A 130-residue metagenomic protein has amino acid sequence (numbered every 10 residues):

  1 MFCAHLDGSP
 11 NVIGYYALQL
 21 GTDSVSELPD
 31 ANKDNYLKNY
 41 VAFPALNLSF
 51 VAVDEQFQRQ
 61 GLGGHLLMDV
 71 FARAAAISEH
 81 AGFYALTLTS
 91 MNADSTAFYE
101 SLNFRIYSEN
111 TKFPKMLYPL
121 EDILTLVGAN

Functional and structural regions predicted by a protein language model:
M1-D7: Cytosolic beta-strand hydrophobic patch enriched in CBS
S9-G14: Glycine-rich acetyl-CoA-binding "A-motif" of GNAT/NAT acetyltransferases
Y15-F50: Conserved acyl-donor/pantetheine-binding loop and adjacent beta-alpha core of acyl/acetyltransferases and related
S49-R59: A short, internal acetyl-CoA/4′-phosphopantetheine-binding micro-motif in the GNAT/acyltransferase core
R59-R73, S101: Conserved acetyl-CoA-binding loop-helix of GNAT-fold acetyltransferases
L67, N92-S95, E109-P119: Short glycine/proline-centered loop/turn elements that form peptide/ligand docking sites
A75, A81, L88-E109: Conserved active-site alpha-helix within GNAT-family acetyltransferase domains
